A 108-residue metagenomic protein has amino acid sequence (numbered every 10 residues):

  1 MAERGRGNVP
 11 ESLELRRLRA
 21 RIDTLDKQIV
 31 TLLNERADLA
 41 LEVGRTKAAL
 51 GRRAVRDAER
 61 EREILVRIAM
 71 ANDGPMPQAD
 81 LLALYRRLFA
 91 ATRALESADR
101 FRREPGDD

Functional and structural regions predicted by a protein language model:
A2-D108: Domain-level signature for soluble enzymes in the chorismate/prephenate branch of the shikimate pathway
